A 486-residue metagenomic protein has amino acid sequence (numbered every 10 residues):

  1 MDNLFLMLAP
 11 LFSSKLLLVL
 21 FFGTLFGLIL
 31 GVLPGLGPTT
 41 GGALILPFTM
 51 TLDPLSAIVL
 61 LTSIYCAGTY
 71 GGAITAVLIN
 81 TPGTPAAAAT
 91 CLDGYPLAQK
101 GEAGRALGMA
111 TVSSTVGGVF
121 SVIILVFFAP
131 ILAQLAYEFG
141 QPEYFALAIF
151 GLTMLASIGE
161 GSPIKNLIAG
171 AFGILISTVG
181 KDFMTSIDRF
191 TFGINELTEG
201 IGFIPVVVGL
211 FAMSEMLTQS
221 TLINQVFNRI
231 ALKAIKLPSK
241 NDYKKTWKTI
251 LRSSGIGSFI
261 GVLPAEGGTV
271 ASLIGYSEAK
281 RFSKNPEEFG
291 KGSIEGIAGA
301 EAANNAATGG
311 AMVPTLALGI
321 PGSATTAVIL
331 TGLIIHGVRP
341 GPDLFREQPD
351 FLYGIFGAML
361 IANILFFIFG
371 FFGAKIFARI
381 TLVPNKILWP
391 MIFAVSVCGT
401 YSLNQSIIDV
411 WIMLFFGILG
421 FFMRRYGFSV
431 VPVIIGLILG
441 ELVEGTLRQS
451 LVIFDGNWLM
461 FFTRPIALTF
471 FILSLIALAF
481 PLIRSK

Functional and structural regions predicted by a protein language model:
M1-A57, P130, Q134, D188-S293 (+4 more regions): Helix-loop-helix hairpins and the membrane-proximal interhelical loops of multi-pass alpha-helical transport proteins
T24-P38, G68-N80, L155-E160, S254-E266 (+3 more regions): Transmembrane alpha-helix interface/packing and boundary motifs in multi-pass membrane proteins, characterized by
L30-T39, V77-A87, F120-I124, I260-T269 (+4 more regions): Short helix-coil transition sites and intra-membrane helix breaks within transmembrane domains of multi-pass
P38-F48, L61, A76-P96, F127 (+6 more regions): Re-entrant/interfacial helical elements at transmembrane boundaries that shape and gate the permeation pathway
L55-V59, P96-S113, K284-G296, A324-A327 (+1 more regions): Membrane-interface alpha-helices at helix entry/exit sites of multi-pass transporters
Y65-A76, G83, S293-L318, G322 (+1 more regions): A structural-propensity feature for long, helix-poor, extended segments
L78-R105, I131, G140, G290-S293 (+2 more regions): Flexible loop linkers connecting adjacent transmembrane helices in multi-pass alpha-helical membrane transporters
G108-Q225, I335-S485: Membrane-embedded alpha-helical modules
